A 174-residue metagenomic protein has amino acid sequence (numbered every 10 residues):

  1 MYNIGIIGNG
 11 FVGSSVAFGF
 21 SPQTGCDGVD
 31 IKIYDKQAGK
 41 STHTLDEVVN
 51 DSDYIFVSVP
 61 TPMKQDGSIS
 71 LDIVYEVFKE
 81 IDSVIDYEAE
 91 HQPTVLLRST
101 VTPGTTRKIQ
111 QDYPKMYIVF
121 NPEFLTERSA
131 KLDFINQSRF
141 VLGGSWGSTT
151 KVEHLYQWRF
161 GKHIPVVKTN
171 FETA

Functional and structural regions predicted by a protein language model:
M1-N50: NAD(P)+-binding Rossmann beta1-loop-alpha1 motif at the extreme N-terminus of oxidoreductases
Y2, P93, S138: Nucleotide donor/acceptor-binding cores
N50-D51, Q137: Alpha-helix C-terminal capping/helix-to-coil transition sites in glycosyltransferase folds
D53-Y54, T94: Structural motif
V57-P60, R98-S99, G144: Short, well-ordered coil/turn residues at beta-beta hairpins and beta-strand->alpha-helix junctions within
M63-A130: Rossmann-like NAD(P)(H) cofactor-binding subdomain of soluble oxidoreductases
Q110-V119, A130-A174: Internal alpha-helical scaffold of NAD(P)-dependent oxidoreductase catalytic cores
